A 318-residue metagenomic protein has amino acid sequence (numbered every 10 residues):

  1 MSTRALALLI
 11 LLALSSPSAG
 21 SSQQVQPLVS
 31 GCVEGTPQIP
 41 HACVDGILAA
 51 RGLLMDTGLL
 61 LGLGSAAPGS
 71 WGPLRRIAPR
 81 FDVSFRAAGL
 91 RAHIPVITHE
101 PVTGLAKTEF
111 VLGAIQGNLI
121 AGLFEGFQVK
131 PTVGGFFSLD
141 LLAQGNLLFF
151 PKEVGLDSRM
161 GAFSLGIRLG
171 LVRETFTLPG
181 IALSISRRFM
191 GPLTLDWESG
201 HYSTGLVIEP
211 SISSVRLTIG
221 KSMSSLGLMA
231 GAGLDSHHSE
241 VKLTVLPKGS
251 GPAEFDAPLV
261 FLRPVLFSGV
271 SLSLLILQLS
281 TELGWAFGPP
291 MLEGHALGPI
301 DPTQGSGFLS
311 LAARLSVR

Functional and structural regions predicted by a protein language model:
S22-F163, L171-R173: Transmembrane beta-barrel domains of Gram-negative outer membranes and organellar outer membranes
Q24-L28, V260-L266, S271-R318: Predominantly the C-terminal beta-signal and adjacent terminal strand-loop region of outer-membrane beta-barrel
A67-L74, I120-G134, R168-T175, L217 (+4 more regions): Outer-membrane beta-barrel proteins
I77-P79, F110-G117, F137, D157-L165 (+4 more regions): Residues that define the transmembrane beta-barrel architecture of outer-membrane proteins
P79-F85, F137-A143, L165, T177-I185 (+5 more regions): Transmembrane beta-strands of outer-membrane beta-barrel proteins
A87-H93, L123, G145-P151, L171-R173 (+6 more regions): Transmembrane beta-strands of outer-membrane beta-barrel pores
I94-E100, L148-R159, P192-H201, S239-G249 (+2 more regions): Outer-membrane beta-barrel translocator domains and adjoining extracellular loop/strand segments of Gram-negative
F176-G269: Detector for outer-membrane/organellar transmembrane beta-barrel domains, recognizing the amphipathic beta-strand
